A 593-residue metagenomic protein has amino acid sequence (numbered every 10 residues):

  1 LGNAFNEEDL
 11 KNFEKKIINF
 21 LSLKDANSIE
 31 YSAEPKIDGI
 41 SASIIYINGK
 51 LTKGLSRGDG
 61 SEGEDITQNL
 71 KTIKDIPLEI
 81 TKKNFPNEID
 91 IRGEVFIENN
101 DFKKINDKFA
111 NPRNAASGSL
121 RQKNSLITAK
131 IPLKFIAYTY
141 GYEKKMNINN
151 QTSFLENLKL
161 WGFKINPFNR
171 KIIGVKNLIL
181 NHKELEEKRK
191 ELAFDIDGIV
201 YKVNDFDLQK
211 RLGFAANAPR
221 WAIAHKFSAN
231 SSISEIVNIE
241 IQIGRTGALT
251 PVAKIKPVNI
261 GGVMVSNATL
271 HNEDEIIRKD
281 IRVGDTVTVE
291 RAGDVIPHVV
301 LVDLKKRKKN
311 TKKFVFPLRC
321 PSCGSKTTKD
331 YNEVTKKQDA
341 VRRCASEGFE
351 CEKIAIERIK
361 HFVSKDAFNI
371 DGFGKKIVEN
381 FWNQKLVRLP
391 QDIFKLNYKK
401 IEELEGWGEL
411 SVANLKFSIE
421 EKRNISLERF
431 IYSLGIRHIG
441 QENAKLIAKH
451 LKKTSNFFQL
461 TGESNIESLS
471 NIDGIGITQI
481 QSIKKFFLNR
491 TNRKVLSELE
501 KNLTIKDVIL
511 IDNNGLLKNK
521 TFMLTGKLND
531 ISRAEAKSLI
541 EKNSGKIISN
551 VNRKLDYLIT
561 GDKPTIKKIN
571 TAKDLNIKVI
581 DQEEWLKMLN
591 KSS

Functional and structural regions predicted by a protein language model:
L1-E428, Y432-S464, S468-T478, S482 (+3 more regions): RNA/tRNA-interacting regions in translation and RNA-turnover enzymes
K15-K16, Q151-L158, V495, E535-L539 (+1 more regions): Short, aromatic/basic amphipathic alpha-helical patches
Q122-K130, A413, L469, N502-N514 (+1 more regions): Short, composition-biased local secondary-structure segments
K134, K164-P167, T504, K546 (+1 more regions): Conserved beta-strand segments of alpha/beta enzyme cores
F168-L180, F394-Y398, I509-G515, V551-D556 (+1 more regions): Short linear loop/turn motifs
N310-K313, S497-N519, M523, L528: Intrinsic-disorder/low-complexity linker and hinge segments
N514-S593: Interaction modules related to DNA damage response and DNA replication/repair
